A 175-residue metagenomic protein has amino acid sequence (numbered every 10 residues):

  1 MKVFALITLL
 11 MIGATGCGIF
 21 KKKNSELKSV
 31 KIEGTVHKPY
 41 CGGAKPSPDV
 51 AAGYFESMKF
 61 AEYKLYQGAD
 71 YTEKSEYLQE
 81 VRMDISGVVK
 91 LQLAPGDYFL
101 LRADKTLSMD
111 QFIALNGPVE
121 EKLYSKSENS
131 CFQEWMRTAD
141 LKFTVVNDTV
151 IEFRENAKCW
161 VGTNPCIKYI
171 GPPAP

Functional and structural regions predicted by a protein language model:
F4-G13: Sec-dependent N-terminal signal peptides
C17-A69, K105, M109-P175: Primarily secretory-pathway and cell-envelope proteins
Q79-M83: Short beta-strand segments within Ig-like beta-sandwich modules, predominantly Fibronectin type-III
I85-Q92: Short, surface-exposed beta-strand/beta-hairpin micro-motifs centered on an aromatic residue
G96-R102: A short tyrosine-centered beta-strand micro-motif
